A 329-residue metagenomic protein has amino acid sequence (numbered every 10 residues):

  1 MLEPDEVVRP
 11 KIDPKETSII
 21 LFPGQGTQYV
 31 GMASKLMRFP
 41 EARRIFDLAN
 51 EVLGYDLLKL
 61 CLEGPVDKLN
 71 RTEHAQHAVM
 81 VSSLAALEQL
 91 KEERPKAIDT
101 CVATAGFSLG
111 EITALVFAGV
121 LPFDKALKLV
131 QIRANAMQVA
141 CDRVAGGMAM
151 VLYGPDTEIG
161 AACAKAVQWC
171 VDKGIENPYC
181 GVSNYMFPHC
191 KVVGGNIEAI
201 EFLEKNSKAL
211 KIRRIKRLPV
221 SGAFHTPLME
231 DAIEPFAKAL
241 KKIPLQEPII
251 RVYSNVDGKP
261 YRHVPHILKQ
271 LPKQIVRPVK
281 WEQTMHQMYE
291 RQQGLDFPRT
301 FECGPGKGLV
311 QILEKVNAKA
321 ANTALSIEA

Functional and structural regions predicted by a protein language model:
L2-V171, R299-A329: FabD-like malonyl-/acyl-CoA
Q25-T27, A118-V276: Alpha/beta catalytic cores of group-transfer enzymes, especially the acyltransferase/condensing modules of polyketide
A75-H77, A223, E282: Glycine-rich phosphate/pyrophosphate-binding beta-alpha loops
I212, L295-F297: Short, high-confidence coil segments that cap the C-terminus of an alpha-helix and link into the following beta-strand
H266, Q270, V279-Q283, G308 (+1 more regions): Short amphipathic alpha-helical segments
R277-L295: A short, acidic, amphipathic alpha-helical segment used as a generic capping/interface helix at domain edges
